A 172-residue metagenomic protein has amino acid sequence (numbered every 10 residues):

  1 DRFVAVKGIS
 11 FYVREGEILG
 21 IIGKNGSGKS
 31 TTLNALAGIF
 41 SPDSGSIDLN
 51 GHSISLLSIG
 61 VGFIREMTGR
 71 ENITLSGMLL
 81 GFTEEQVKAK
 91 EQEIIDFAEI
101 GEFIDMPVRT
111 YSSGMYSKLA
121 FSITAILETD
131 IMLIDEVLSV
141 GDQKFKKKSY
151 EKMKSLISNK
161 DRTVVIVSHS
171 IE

Functional and structural regions predicted by a protein language model:
D1, T74, Q86-F103, S122: Conserved ABC ATPase "signature" region
I22-K24: The feature captures the beta-strand-to-loop junction immediately N-terminal to the Walker
A37: Helix-to-loop junction immediately C-terminal to a conserved catalytic motif
K146-N159: Helical segment within the ABC ATPase nucleotide-binding domain
S168-H169: H-loop/switch region of ABC-family ATPase nucleotide-binding domains
